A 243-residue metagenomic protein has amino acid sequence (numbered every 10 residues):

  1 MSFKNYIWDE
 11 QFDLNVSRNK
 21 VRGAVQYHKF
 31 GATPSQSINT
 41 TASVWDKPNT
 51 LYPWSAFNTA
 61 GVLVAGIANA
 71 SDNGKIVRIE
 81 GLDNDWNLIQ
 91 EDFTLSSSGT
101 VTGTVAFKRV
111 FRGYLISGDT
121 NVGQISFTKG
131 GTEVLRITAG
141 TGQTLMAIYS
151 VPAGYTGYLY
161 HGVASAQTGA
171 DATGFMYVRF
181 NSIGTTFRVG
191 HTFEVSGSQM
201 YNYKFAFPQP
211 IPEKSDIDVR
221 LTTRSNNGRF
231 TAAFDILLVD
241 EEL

Functional and structural regions predicted by a protein language model:
S2-R109, I116-L243: Beta-strand-centric surfaces of beta-sandwich/beta-rich domains
